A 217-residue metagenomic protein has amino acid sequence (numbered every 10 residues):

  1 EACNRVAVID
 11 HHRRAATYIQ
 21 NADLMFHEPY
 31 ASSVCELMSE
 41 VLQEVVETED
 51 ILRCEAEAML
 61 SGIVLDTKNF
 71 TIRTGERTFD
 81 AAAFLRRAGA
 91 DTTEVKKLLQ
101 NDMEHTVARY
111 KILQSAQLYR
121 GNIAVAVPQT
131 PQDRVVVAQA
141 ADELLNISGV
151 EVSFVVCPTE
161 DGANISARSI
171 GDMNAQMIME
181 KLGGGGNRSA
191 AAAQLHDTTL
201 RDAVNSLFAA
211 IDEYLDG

Functional and structural regions predicted by a protein language model:
E1, T17-I19, I51-R53, A116-Y119 (+1 more regions): Solvent-exposed alpha-helices and their adjacent loops that cap or buttress functional pockets in soluble metabolic
E1-R14: A short, gly/pro- and small-residue-rich
A2-N4, Q20-A22, L182: Short, structured coil segments at secondary-structure junctions
A7-I9, L24-H27, A124, F154-V156: Hydrophobic/aromatic beta-strand patches that form the interior of the parallel beta-sheet core in alpha/beta enzyme
H11-A82: Short alpha-helices
L60, L65-K181, G186-G217: Hydrophobic helix-and-loop "lid/oligomerization" segment in the mid-to-C-terminal part of catalytic domains
